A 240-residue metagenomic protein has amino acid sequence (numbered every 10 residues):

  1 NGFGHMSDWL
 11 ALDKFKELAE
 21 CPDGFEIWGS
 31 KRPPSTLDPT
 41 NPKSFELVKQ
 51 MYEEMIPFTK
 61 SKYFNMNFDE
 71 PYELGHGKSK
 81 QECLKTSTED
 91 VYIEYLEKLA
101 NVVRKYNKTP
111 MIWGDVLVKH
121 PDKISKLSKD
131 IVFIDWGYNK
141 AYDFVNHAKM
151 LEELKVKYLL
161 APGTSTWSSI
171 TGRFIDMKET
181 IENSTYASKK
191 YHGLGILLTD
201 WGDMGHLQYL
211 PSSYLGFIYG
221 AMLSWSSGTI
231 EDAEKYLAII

Functional and structural regions predicted by a protein language model:
N1-H5, L99-V102: Aromatic-lined substrate-binding rim segments of carbohydrate-active enzymes
G2-H5, W9, T36, K126 (+2 more regions): Residue-level preference for alpha-helix termini and adjacent loops
F3, L12-F15, C21, P162-T164 (+1 more regions): Secreted glycan hydrolases and related glycan-binding modules that recognize and/or cleave
H5-E46, P57, E70-E94: Aromatic- and acidic-residue-enriched carbohydrate-binding clefts of CAZyme catalytic domains
N41-P57, S61-Y63, E70, E82-I240: Substrate-binding groove of N-acetylhexosamine-processing glycoside hydrolases
